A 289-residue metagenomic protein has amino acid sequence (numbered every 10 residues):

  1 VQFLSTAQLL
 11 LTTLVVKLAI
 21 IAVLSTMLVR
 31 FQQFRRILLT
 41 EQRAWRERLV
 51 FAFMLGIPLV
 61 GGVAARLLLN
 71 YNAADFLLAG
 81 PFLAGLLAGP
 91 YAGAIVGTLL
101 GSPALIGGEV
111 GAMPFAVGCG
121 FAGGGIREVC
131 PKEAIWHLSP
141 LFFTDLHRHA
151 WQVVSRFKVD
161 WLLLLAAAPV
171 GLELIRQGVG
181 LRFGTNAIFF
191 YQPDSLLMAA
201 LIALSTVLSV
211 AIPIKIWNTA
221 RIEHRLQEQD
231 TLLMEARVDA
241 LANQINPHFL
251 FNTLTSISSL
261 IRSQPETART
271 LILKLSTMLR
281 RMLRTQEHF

Functional and structural regions predicted by a protein language model:
Q2-F82: Hydrophobic transmembrane alpha-helices
L9-A19, G108-C119, Y191-L204: Alpha-helical transmembrane segments of polytopic membrane proteins
L24, L28-I37, I126-H137, I175-I188 (+1 more regions): Juxtamembrane or sensor-core-proximal signal-transducing alpha helices that couple sensory domains to cytosolic
A52-L67, A92-G93, G97-D194: Hydrophobic transmembrane alpha-helices
A74-G80, A187-L197: Non-cytosolic membrane-interface motifs at loop->transmembrane helix junctions
F76-G80, V96-L100, M282: "Short basic amphipathic alpha-helical interaction patches in structured regions
A88-G89: A short glycine-centered flexible hinge/capping loop motif at secondary-structure junctions
P193-F289: Two-component histidine phosphotransfer core
